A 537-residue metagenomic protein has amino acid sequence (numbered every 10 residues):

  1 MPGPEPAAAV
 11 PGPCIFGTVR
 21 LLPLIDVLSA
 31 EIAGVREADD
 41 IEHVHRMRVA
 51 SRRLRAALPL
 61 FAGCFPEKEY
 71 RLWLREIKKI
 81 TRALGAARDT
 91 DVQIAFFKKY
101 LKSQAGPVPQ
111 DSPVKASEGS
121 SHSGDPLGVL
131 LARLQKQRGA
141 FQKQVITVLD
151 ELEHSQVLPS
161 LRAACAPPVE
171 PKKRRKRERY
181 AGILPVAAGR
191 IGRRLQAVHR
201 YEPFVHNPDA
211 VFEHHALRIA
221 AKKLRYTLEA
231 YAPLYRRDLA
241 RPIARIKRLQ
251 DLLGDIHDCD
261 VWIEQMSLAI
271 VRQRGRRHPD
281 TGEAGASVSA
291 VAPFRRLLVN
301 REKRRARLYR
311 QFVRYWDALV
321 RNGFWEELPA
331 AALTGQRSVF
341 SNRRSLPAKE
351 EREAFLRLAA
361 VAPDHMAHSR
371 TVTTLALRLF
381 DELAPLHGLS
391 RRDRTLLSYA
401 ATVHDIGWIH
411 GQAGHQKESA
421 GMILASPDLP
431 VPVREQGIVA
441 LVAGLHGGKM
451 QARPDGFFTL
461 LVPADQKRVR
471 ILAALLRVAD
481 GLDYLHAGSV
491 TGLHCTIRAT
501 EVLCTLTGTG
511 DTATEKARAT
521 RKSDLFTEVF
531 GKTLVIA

Functional and structural regions predicted by a protein language model:
M1-R344: Cationic, histidine-enriched alpha-helical/coil surfaces that engage anionic ligands
I94-F97, S160-R162, Q265, V372 (+2 more regions): Short coil/turn segments at secondary-structure boundaries
L224, L253, V372, H404 (+2 more regions): Hydrophobic, well-ordered secondary-structure elements that form the walls of internal hydrophobic environments
A284, E418-S426, V431-P432, T500-T507 (+1 more regions): Divalent-cation-assisted or electrostatically stabilized phosphate/pyrophosphate-binding catalytic cores
R344-R352, R394-L396, C495-A499: Flexible hinge/switch segments at interdomain interfaces of large molecular machines
S345-A360, T371-T374: Regulatory/sensor and coupling segments of signal-transduction and defense proteins
L356-A359, H368, L377-C495: Divalent metal-dependent catalytic cores for phosphoryl transfer on phosphate-bearing substrates
L476, L482-I536: Low-complexity, glycine/alanine/valine/leucine- and proline-rich hydrophobic stretches
